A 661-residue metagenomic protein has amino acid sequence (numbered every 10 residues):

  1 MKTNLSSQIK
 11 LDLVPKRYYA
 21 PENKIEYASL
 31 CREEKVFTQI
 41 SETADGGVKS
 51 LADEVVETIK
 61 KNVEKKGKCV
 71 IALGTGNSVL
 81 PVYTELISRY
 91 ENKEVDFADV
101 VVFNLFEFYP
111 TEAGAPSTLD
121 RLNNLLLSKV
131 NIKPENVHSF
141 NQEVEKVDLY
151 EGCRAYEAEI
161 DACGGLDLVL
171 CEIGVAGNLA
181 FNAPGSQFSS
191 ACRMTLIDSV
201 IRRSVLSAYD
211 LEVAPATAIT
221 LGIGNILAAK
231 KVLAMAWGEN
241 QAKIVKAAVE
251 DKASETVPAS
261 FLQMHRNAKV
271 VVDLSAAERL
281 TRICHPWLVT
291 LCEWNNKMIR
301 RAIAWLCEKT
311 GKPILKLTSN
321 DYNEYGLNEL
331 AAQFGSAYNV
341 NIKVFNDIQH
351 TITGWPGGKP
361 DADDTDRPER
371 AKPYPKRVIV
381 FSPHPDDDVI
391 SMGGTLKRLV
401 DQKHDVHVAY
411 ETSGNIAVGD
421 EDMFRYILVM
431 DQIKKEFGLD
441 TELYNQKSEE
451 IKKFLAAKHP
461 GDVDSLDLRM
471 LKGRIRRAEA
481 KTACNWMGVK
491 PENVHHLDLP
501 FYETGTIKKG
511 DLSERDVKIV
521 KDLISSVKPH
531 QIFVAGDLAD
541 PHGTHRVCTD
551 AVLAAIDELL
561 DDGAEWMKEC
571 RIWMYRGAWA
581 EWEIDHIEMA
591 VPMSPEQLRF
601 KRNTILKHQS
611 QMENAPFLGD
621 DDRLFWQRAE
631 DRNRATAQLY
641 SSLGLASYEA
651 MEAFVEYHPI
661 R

Functional and structural regions predicted by a protein language model:
K2-D12, I25, K230-G326: ATP/nucleoside-binding phosphotransfer catalytic cores, i.e., glycine-rich phosphate-binding loops
K2-V70, D364-T365, K372: N-terminal glycine-/serine-/threonine-rich phosphate-binding loop
P21-K35, V95-L168: Ligand-binding beta-strand-loop-alpha-helix segment within the catalytic cores of soluble metabolic enzymes
K61-N92: Glycine-rich N-terminal segment of FAD-binding domains in flavoprotein oxidoreductases, spanning the beta-loop-helix
E145-K146, E308-P385, V389-K568, M574 (+5 more regions): Active-site beta-strand->loop->alpha-helix modules in alpha/beta enzyme cores, enriched in Gly/His/Asp(Glu)
R154, V175-I197, V249-K252, R546-A555 (+1 more regions): Short, surface-exposed, charged loop/turn segments at secondary-structure junctions
G177-I223: Class I SAM-dependent methyltransferase SAM-binding "motif I" and its flanking Rossmann-like core
A580-T636: A conserved mid-domain beta-alpha-beta active-site/ligand-binding segment of alpha/beta enzyme cores
